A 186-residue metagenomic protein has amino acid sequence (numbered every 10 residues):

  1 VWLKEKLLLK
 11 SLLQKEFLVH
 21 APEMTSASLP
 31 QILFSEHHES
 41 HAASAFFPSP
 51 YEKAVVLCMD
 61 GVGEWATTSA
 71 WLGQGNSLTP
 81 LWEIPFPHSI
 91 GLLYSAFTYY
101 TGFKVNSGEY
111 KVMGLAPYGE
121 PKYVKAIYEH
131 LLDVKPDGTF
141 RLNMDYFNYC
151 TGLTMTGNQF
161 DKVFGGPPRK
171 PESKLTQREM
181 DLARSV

Functional and structural regions predicted by a protein language model:
V1-V186: Short acidic/glycine-rich loops and adjacent helix/strand connectors that line catalytic pockets where negatively
